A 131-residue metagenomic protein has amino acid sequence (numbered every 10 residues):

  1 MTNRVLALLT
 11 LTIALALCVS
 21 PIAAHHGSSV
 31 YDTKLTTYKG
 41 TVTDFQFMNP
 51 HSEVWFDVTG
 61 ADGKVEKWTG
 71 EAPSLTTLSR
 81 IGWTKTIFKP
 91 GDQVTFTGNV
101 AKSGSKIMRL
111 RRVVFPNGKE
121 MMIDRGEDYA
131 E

Functional and structural regions predicted by a protein language model:
M1-L9: Bacterial N-terminal signal peptides that target proteins for export
L8-S20: Bacterial N-terminal signal peptides
I22-T36: Short boundary/loop segments of OB/S1/cold-shock single-stranded nucleic-acid-binding domains
G40-V42: Conserved hydrophobic positions within beta-strands
M48-V58: Short aromatic-glycine-enriched beta-strand elements
E71-R80: Short, structured beta-strand/loop micro-motifs enriched in basic residues and often containing a Trp
R80-T95: Short nucleic-acid-contacting surface segments enriched for D/E, G, S/T with interspersed K/R
A101-R125: OB-fold/S1-family single-stranded nucleic acid-binding modules
